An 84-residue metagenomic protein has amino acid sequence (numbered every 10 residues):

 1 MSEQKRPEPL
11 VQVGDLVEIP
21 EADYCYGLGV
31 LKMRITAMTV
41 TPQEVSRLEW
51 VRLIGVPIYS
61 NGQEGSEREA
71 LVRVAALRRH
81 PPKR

Functional and structural regions predicted by a protein language model:
M1, G27, K83-R84: Compositionally biased, intrinsically disordered low-complexity segments enriched in polar/Pro/Gly and often Gln
M1-D23: Mixed-charge, Lys/Arg-rich low-complexity intrinsically disordered regions
P9, C25, V45-S46, G62: Generic marker of residues within folded, mature protein domains
L16-E18, K32-R34, W50-I54, L71: Ordered hydrophobic segments in well-structured contexts
Y26-Q43: Short beta-strand-centered aromatic/proline hotspots
P42-V51: Short, solvent-exposed secondary-structure boundary/capping segments
L53-R84: Intrinsically disordered, low-complexity, charged/polar segments
